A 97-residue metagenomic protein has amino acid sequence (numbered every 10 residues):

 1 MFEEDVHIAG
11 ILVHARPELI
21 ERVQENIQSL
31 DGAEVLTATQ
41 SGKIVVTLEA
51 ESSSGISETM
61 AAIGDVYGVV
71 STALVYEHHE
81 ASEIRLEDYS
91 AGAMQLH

Functional and structural regions predicted by a protein language model:
M1-H97: Long, contiguous binding/interaction regions
